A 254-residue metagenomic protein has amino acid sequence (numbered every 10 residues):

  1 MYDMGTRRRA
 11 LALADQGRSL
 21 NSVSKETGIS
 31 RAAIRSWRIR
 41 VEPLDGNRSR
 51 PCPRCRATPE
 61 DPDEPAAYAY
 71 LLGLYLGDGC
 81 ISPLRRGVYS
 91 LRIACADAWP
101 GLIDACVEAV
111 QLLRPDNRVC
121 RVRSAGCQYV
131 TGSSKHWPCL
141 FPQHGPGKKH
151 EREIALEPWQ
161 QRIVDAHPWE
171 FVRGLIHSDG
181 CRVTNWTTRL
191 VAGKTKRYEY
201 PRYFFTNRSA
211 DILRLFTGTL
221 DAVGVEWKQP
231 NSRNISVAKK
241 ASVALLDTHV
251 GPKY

Functional and structural regions predicted by a protein language model:
M1-Y254: Internal intein/HINT superfamily modules and their associated LAGLIDADG
